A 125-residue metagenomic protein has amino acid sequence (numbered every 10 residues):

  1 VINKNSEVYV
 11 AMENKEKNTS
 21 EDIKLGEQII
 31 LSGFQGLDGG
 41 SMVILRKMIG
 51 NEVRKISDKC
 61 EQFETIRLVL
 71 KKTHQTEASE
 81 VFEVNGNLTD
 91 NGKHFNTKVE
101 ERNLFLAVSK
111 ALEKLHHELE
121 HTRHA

Functional and structural regions predicted by a protein language model:
I2-E83, N87-A125: Polyanion-binding surfaces on beta-sheet-dominated domains and ring/shell assemblies
